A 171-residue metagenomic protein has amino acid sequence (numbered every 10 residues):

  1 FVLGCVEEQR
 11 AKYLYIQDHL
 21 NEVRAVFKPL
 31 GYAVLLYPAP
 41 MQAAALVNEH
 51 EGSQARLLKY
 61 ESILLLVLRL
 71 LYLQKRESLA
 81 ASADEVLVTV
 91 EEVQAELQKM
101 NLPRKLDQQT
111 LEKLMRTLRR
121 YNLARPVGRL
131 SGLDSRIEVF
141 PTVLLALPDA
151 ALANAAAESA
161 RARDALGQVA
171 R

Functional and structural regions predicted by a protein language model:
F1-A11, S78-K99: Short acidic, hydrophobic short linear motifs in intrinsically disordered regions
F1-H50: Eukaryotic partner-binding/assembly regions in large regulatory complexes
L3-E8, V47-S53, K59-I63, L166 (+1 more regions): Positively charged, aromatic-accented nucleic-acid-binding surfaces
Y15-V23, R104-R120: Short amphipathic alpha-helical interaction segments
A25-L36, R119-S131: A short, conserved structural fragment
A43-L46, R125-A150: Accessory beta->alpha helical hairpin/"wing" motif in late/C-terminal subdomains of nucleic-acid enzymes
E49-D84: Short alpha-helical segments that sit at the start of domains
A55-R56, F140-R171: Short, amphipathic alpha-helical interaction segments positioned at domain boundaries
